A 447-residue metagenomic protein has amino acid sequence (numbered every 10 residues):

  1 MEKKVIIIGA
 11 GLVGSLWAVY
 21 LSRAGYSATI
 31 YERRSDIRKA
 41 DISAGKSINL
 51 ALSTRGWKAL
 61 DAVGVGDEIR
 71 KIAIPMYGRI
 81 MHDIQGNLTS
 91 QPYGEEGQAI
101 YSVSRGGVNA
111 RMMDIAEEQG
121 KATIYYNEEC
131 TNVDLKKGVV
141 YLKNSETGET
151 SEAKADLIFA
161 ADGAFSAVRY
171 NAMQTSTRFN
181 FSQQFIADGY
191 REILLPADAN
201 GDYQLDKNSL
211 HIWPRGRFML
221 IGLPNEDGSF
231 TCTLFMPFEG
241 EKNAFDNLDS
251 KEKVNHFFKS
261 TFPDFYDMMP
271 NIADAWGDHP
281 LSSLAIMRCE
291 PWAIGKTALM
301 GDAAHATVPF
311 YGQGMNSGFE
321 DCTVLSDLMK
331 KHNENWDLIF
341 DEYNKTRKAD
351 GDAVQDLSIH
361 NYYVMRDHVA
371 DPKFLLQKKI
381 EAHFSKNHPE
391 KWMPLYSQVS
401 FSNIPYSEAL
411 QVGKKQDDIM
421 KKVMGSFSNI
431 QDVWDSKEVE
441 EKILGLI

Functional and structural regions predicted by a protein language model:
K3, S53-L194, G445-L446: Conserved N-terminal helical subregion
I6, T29, T123, T231-T233: A structural signal for isolated positions on well-ordered beta-strands in alpha/beta enzyme cores
I7-V19, R23, F159-A160, I193 (+1 more regions): Conserved mid-domain beta->alpha element of the FAD-binding
V13, D36, F165: Conserved Rossmann-like nucleotide-cofactor binding loop
S22-G45: Glycine-rich FAD pyrophosphate-binding loop
K71-P75, T123, S260-G277, N333-E342 (+1 more regions): Acidic/histidine metal-binding catalytic segments
D114, E128-N132, K137-P280, L284 (+2 more regions): Conserved FAD-binding catalytic core of PHBH/FMO-like flavoproteins
D327-I447: C-terminal helical "tail/cap" subdomain of flavin- and related membrane-associated enzymes
